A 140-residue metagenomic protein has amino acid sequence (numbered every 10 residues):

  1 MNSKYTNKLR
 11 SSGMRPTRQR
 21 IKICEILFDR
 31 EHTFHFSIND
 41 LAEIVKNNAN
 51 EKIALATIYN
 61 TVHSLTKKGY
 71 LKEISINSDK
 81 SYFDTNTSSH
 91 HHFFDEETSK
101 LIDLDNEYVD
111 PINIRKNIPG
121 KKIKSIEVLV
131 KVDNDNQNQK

Functional and structural regions predicted by a protein language model:
M1-C24: Short alpha-helical segments that sit at the start of domains
M14, D29-T33, N48-A49: Short helix-capping/hinge SLiMs at alpha-helix to coil transitions
K22-E25, D40, T57-N60: Amphipathic alpha-helical interaction segments
E25-R30, I44: Short amphipathic alpha-helical elements of helix-turn-helix/winged-helix folds
S37-N50: DNA-recognition alpha helix
I58-K68: Basic amphipathic alpha-helical segments that dock to polyanions
K68-K140: Non-DNA-binding regulatory cores of transcription-related proteins, predominantly C-terminal effector-binding
